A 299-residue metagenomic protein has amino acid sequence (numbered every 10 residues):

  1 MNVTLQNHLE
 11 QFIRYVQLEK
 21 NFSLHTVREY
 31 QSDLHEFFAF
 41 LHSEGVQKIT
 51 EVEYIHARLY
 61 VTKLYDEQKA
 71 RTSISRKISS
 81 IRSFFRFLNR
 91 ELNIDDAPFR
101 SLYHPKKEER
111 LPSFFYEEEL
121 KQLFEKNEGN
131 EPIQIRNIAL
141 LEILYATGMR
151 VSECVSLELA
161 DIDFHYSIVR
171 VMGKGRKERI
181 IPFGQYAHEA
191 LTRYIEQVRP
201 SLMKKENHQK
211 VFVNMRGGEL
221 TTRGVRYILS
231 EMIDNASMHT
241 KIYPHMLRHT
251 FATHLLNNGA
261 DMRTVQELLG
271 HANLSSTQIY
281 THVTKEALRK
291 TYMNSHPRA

Functional and structural regions predicted by a protein language model:
M1-A299: Conserved catalytic core of the tyrosine transesterase superfamily
